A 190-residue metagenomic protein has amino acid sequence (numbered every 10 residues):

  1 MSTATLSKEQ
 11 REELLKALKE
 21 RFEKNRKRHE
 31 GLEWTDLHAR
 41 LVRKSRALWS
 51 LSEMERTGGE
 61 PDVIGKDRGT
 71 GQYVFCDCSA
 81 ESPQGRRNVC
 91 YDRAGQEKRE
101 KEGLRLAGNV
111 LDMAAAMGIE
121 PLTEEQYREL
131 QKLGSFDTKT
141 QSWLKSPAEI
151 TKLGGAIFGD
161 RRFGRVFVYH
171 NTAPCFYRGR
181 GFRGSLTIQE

Functional and structural regions predicted by a protein language model:
S2-E120, E124-E190: A binding-site-centric feature that preferentially detects glycan-recognition modules on secreted/surface proteins
